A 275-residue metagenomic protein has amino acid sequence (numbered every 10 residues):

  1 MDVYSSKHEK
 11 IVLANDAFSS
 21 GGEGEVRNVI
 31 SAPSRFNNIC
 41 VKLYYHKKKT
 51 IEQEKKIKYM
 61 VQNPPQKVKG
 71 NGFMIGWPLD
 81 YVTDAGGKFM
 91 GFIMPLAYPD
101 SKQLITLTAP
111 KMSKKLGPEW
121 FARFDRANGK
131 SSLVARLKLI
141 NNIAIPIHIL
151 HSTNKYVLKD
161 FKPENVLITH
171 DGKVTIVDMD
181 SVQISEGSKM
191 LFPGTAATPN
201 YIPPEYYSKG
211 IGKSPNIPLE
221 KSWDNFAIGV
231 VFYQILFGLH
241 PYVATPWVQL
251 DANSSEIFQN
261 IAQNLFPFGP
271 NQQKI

Functional and structural regions predicted by a protein language model:
S5-A17: Conserved N-terminal boundary motif of the eukaryotic protein kinase catalytic domain
A14-D16, G22-Y81, G86, D100-S113 (+1 more regions): ATP-binding glycine-rich loop module of kinase domains
F92-P99: Short pocket-lining segment of the protein kinase catalytic domain that shapes the ATP-binding cleft
S132-I140: Short alpha-helical scaffold element within the canonical Hanks-type protein kinase domain
L139-I140, I147-T169: Catalytic-loop of the protein kinase fold
L158, P163-K209: Activation segment/activation loop of eukaryotic-type protein kinase catalytic domains
E205-Y206, G210-S214, I235: End-of-activation segment of Hanks-type protein kinase domains
P218-N225, F232-I275: Conserved C-lobe activation region of Hanks-type protein kinase-like domains
